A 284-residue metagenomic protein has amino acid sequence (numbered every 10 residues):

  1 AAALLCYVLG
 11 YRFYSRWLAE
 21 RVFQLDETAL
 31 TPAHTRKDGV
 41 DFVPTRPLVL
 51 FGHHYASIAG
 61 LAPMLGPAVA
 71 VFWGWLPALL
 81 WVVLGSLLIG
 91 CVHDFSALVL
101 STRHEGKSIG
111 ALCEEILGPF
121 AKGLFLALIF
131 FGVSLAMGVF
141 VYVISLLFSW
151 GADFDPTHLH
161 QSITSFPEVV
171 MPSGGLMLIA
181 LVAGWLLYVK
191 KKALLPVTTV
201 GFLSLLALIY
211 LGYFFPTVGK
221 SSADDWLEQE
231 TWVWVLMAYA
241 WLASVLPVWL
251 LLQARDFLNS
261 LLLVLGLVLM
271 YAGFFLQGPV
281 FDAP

Functional and structural regions predicted by a protein language model:
A1, P47-V83, D282: Transmembrane helix-boundary motif of multi-pass solute transporters/channels
A1-R12, R16, A70-L100, E168-L176 (+2 more regions): Extracellular loop-to-transmembrane helix junctions
C6-S15, V133-G138, A207, S260-V280: Selective recognition of specific alpha-helical transmembrane segments in multi-pass small-molecule
L9-M64, S260: Membrane-interface "cap" regions at the ends of multi-pass membrane proteins
R16-V43, V69, L79, V83 (+2 more regions): Flexible loop linkers connecting adjacent transmembrane helices in multi-pass alpha-helical membrane transporters
F72, L100, Y142-G151, L159-I163 (+3 more regions): Membrane-water interface regions at transmembrane-helix termini and the short interhelical loops of multi-pass membrane
Q161-L176, D224-A238: Structural signature of hydrophobic alpha-helical transmembrane segments
V189, L203-W234, S244, V264-P284: Hydrophobic alpha-helical segments and their helix-loop junctions in multi-pass secondary transporters
